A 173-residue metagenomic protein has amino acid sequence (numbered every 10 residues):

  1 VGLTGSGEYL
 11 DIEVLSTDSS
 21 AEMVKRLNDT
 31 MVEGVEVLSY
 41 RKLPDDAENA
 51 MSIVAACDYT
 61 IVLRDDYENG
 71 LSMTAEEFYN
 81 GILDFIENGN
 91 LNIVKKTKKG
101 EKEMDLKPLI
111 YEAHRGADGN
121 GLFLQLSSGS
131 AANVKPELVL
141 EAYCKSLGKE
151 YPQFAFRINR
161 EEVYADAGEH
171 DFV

Functional and structural regions predicted by a protein language model:
V1-L15, P44-D45: Short, charge-patterned binding micro-sites
G7-I12, A55-D65, G121-L126: Short, hydrophobic beta-strand segments
L15-S20, D66-E68, G129: Helix N-cap motif at beta-to-alpha junctions
E22-M31, M73-I86, V139-L140: Short amphipathic alpha-helices in soluble, non-transmembrane regions that often serve as interface/regulatory elements
V35-R41: Extended basic-aromatic, gly/pro-enriched interface segments that bind polyanionic ligands
A47-Y67, L109-E112, V163-V173: Short, low-order "capping/linker" segments at domain edges
T60-K102: A contiguous pocket-lining binding segment that forms or flanks enzyme active sites
D84-V173: Core RNA-modification/binding signature centered on pseudouridine synthases
